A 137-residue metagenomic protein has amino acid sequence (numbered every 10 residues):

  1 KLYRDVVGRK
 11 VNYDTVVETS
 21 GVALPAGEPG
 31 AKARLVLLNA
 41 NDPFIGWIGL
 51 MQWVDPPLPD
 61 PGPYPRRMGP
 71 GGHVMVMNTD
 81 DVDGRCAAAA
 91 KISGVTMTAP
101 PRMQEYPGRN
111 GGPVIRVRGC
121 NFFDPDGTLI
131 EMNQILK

Functional and structural regions predicted by a protein language model:
K1-I45, G84, K91, K137: Core segments of cupin and vicinal oxygen chelate
D14-T15, I48-G49, V74-K137: Vicinal oxygen chelate
V16-G27, D55-M68, R102-R118: A cross-kingdom feature marking solvent-exposed beta-strand/loop segments within repeated, beta-rich binding/scaffold
E28-A31, N41-F44, M68-G69, P113-V114 (+1 more regions): Extracellular/periplasmic catalytic domains that process cell-envelope and extracellular macromolecules
A33-L37, Q52, P63, G119-F122 (+1 more regions): Long compositionally biased, domain-poor regions of proteins
L38, M51-D55, I135: Short beta-strand-to-loop junctions in surface cap/lid or active-site-entrance loops
G46, P57-P59, I130: Short loop/beta submotifs within extracellular cysteine-rich repeat domains
G62-P63, G72, V76: A short, surface-exposed interaction/processing loop segment used at functional sites
